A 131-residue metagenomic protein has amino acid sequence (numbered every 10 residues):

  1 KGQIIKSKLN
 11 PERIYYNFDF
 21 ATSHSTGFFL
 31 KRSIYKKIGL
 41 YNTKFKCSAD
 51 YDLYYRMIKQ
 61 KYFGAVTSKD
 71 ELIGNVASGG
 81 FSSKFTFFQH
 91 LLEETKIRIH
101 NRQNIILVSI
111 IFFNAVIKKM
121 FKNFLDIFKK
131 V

Functional and structural regions predicted by a protein language model:
K1-Q3, A77, V116-K122: Short, solvent-exposed polar/charged micro-motifs at secondary-structure junctions
Q3-H90: Conserved nucleotide-sugar donor-binding catalytic segment
L92-T95, I99-V131: Membrane-proximal basic amphipathic "stem/tether" segments
